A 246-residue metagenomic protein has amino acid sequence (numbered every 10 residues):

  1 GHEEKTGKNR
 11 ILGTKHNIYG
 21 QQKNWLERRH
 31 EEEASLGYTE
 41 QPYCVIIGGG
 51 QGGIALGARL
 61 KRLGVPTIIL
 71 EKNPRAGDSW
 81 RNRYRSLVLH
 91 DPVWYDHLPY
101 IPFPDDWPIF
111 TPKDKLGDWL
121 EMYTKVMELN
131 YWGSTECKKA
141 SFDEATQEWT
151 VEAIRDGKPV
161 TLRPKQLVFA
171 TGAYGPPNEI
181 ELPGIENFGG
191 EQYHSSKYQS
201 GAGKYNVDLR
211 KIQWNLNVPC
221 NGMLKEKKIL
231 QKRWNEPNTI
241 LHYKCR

Functional and structural regions predicted by a protein language model:
G1-H2, G7-G13: N-terminal accessory interaction module
Y19-L36, L98, P104-D106, P112-L116 (+1 more regions): Glycine-rich dinucleotide-binding loop and its adjacent helix/turn
E40-I69, Q213, N217-K225, H242: N-terminal Rossmann-like FAD-binding beta1-loop-alpha1 element of flavoenzymes
P42, R163-K165, G190, N206-V207: Active-site acidic short loop of glycosyltransferases
K72, C245: Short beta->alpha hinge that forms the Motif I/post-I loop of the SAM-binding pocket
P74-A76: Helix N-cap at the beta1-alpha1 junction of Rossmann-like dinucleotide-binding domains, i.e., the first residues
D78-D118, R246: Glycine-rich active-site loop/strand segments that organize a redox cofactor
F110-A173: Feature captures the FAD/FMN-dependent oxidoreductase FAD-binding
